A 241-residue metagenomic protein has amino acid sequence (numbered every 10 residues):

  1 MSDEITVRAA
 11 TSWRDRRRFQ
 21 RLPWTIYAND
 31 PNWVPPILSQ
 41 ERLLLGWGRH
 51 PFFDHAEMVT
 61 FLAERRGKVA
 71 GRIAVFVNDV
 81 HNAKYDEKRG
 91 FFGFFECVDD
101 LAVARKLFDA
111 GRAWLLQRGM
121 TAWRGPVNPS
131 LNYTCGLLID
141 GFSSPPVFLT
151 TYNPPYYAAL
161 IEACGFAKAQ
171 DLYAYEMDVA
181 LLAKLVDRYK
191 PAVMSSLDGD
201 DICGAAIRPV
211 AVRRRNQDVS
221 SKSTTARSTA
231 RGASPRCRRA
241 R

Functional and structural regions predicted by a protein language model:
M1-N32, L38: Generic start-of-chain signal for non-secretory N-termini
S2-E4, T151-C237: Acyltransferase donor/substrate-recognition loop-hinge adjacent to the catalytic core
L22, F76, A110, W114 (+1 more regions): Generic, well-ordered alpha-helical scaffold segments in large soluble proteins
Y27-W47, T229-R241: Conserved GNAT-fold acetyl-CoA-binding loop/helix
P31, R49, V77-V80: Inter-helical turn/loop elements of alpha-helical hairpins
G46-L62: A short helix-loop-beta-strand connector motif used in the catalytic cores of GNAT acetyltransferases and, in some
T60-L62, K68-N78: Conserved beta-strand in the GNAT
A83-A167: Acyl-donor binding region in acyl/amide transferases
